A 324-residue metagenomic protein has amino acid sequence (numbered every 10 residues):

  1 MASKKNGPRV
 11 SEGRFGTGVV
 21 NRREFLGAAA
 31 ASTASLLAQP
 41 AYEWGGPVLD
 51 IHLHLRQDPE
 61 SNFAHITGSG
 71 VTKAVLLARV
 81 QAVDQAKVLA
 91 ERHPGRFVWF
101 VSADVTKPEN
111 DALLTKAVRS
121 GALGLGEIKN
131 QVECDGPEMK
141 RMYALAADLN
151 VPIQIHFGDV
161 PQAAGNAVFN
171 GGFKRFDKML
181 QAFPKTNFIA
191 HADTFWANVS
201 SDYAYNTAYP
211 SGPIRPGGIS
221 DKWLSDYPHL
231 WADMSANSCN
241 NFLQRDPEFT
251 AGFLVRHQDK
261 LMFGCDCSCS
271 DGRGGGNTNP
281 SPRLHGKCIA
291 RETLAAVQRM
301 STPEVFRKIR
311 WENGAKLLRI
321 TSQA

Functional and structural regions predicted by a protein language model:
A2-G7, E12-F15, Q57-E60, F195-A324: H/E-rich (His + Asp/Glu) clusters that bind or coordinate divalent metals
N6-S32: N-terminal secretory signal peptides and thylakoid transit peptides that target proteins across membranes
F25-L26, Q39-G95: An N-terminally biased module of ancient metal coordination in phosphate/nucleic-acid-related enzymes
L49-L53, A74-L76, W99-V101, L125-G126 (+4 more regions): Hydrophobic faces of well-ordered beta-strands that scaffold small-molecule active sites in alpha/beta enzyme cores
V80-G171, W231, A236: Active-site gating/metal-coordination segments in enzymes
H93, D148-L149, F183-P184, D226-Y227 (+1 more regions): Helix C-cap/helix->beta junction micro-motif
G136-Y143, V168-K174, P213-G217, R245-F249: Charged helix-capping and loop-helix junction motifs
N166, G171-F183, F188-S201, I219: Active-site cradle of extracellular carbohydrate-active enzymes
